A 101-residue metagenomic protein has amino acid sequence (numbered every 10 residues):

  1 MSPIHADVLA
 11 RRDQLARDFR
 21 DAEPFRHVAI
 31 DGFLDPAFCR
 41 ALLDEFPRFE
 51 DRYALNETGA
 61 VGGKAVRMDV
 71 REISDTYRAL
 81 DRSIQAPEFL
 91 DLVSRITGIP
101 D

Functional and structural regions predicted by a protein language model:
M1-D101: Fe(II)/2-oxoglutarate oxygenase catalytic core
